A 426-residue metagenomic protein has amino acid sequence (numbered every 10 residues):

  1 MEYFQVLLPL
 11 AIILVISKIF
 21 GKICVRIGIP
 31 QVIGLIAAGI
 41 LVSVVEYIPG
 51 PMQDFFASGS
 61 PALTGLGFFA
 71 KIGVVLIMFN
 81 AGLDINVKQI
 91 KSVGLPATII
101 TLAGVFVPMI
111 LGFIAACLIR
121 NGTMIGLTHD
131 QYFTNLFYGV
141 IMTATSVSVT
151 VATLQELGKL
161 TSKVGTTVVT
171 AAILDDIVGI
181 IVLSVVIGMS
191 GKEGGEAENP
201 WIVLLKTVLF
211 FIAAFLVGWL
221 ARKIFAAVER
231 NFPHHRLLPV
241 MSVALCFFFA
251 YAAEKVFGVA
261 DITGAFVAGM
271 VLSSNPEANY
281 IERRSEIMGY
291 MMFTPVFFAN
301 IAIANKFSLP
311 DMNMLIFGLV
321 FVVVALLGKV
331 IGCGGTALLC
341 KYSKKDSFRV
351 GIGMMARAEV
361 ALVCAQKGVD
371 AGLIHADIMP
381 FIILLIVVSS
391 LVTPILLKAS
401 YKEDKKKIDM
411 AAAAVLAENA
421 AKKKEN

Functional and structural regions predicted by a protein language model:
M1-N426: Transmembrane helical cores of multi-pass secondary ion antiporters/exchangers
